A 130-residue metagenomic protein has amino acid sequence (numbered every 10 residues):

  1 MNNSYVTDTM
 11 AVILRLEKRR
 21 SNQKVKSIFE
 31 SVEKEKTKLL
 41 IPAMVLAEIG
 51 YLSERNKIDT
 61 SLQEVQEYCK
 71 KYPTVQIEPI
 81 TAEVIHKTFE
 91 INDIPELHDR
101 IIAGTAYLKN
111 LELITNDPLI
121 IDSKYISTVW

Functional and structural regions predicted by a protein language model:
M1-I41, E54-E67: Short, well-structured N-terminal submotif of metal-dependent ribonuclease cores
M1-N3, S31, Y72, A103-W130: Acidic, PIN/NYN-like endoribonuclease modules and their adjacent C-terminal/linker elements
T7, A47, N116: Active-site flanking residues adjacent to catalytic metal/cofactor-binding acidic residues
I13-R15, E48-L52, H86-F89: A short acidic, helix-capping loop that chelates divalent metal ions and anchors anionic groups
T37, V75, I126: Short, conserved active-site loop motifs that form the nucleotide-linked donor/cofactor pocket
L40, E78, V129: General small-molecule cofactor/ligand-binding pocket signal
T74-P118: Active-site neighborhoods of divalent-metal-dependent phosphate/nucleic-acid chemistry enzymes
